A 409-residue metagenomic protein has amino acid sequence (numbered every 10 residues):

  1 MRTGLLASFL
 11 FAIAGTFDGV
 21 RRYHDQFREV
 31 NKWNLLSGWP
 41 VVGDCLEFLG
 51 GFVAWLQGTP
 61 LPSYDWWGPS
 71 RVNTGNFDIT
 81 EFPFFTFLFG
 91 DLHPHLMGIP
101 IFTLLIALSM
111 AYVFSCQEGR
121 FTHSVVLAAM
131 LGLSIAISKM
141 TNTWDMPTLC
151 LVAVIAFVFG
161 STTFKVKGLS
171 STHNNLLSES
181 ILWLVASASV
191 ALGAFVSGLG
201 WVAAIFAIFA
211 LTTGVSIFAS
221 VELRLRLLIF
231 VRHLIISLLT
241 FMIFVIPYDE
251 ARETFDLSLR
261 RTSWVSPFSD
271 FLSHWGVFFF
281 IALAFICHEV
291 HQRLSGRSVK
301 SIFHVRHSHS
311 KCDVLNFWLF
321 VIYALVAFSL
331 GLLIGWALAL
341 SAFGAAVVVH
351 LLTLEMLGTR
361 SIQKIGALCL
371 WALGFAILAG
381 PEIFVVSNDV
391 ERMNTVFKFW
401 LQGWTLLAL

Functional and structural regions predicted by a protein language model:
R2-L88, L259: Aromatic-rich transmembrane-lumenal/periplasmic boundary elements in polytopic membrane proteins
T3, G119-A128, N175-L184, L223-T240 (+3 more regions): Membrane-interfacial loop-to-transmembrane alpha-helix junctions, especially the N-terminal start
L56, P60-N73, T80-F82, G98-Q117 (+2 more regions): Specific aromatic-rich, kink-prone transmembrane helix
T86-F89, A128-T141, S187-S197, V326-S329: Membrane-interface alpha helices of multi-pass inner-membrane proteins
L105-V125, I155-L182, A210-A219: Membrane-interface transmembrane helices that cradle and orient dolichyl/undecaprenyl
L149, M393-L409: Hydrophobic/aromatic-rich transmembrane helices and adjacent perimembrane loops
C150-F159, A207-S216, G344-H350, L409: Hydrophobic transmembrane alpha-helices of multi-pass, membrane-embedded glycosylation machinery
Y248-T254, L330, P381-D389: Juxtamembrane "helix-exit" motif on the non-cytosolic side of transmembrane helices
